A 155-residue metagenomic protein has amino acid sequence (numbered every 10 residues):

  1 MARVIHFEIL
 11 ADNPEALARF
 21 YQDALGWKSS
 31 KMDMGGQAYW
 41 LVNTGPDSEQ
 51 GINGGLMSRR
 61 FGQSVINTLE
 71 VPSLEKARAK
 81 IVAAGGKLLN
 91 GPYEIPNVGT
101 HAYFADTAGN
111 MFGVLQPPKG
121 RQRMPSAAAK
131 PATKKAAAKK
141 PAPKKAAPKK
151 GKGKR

Functional and structural regions predicted by a protein language model:
M1-A18, V65-N67, P117-R155: N-terminal beta-strand motif that seeds the catalytic metal site of vicinal oxygen chelate
M1-R3, E8-Q50: Core segments of cupin and vicinal oxygen chelate
V4-D12, M57-A83, T100-A105: Vicinal oxygen chelate
L17-Y21, I81, G109: Conserved active-site tyrosine of GNAT-family acetyltransferases
S29-M34, Y93-I95, R121-Q122: Conserved catalytic-core motifs of GNAT/GCN5-like acyltransferases
M34-Y39, F61-Q63, I95-T100: Short acidic/glycine-enriched loop/turn segments that link adjacent beta-strands
V42-D47, F104-T107, P117: Active-site beta-strand termini and strand-to-loop segments that position acidic
